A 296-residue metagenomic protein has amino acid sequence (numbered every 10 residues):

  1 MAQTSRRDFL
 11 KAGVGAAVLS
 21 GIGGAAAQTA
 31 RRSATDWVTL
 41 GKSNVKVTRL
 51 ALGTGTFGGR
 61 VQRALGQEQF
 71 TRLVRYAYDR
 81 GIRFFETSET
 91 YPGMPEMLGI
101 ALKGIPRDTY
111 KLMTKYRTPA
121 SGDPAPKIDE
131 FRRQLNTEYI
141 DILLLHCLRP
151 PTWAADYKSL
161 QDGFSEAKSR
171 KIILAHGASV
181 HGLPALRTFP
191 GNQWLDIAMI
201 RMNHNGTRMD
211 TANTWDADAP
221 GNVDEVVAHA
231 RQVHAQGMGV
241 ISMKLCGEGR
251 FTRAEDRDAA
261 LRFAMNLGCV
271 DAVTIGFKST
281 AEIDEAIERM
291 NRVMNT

Functional and structural regions predicted by a protein language model:
M1-A17: N-terminal secretory signal peptides and thylakoid transit peptides that target proteins across membranes
G23-T54, R63: C-terminal segment of N-terminal export signals and the immediately downstream linker at the start of the mature
L40, L52, F85, L98 (+5 more regions): Conserved, mostly hydrophobic/aromatic
K42-N44, G99-R107, R132-T137, P190-Q193 (+1 more regions): Acidic (Asp/Glu)-rich catalytic clusters
T56-Q67, T114-G122, F251-R253: Active-site mouth loops of central-metabolism enzymes
A64-Y76, G122-Q134, G182-R187, D256-F263: Short, acidic/polar
L135-P151: Active-site groove signature of glycoside hydrolases
L148-T296: Beta/alpha (TIM)-barrel catalytic core signal, keyed to glycine-rich beta->alpha loops juxtaposed to Asp/Glu that bind
